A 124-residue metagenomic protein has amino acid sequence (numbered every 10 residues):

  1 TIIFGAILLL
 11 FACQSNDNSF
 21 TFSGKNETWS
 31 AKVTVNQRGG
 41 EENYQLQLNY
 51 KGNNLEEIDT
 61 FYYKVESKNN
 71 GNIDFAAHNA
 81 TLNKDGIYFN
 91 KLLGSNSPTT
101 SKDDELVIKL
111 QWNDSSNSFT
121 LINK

Functional and structural regions predicted by a protein language model:
T1-F4: Sec-dependent signal peptide recognition, specifically the positively charged N-region followed immediately by
L9-A12: C-terminal motif of bacterial Sec signal peptides marking the signal peptidase cleavage site
Q14-Y44: Transition segment at domain starts
N26-T28, N70, W112-S116: Glycine-centered tight beta-turn/hairpin loop motif at sheet-sheet or coil-to-beta transitions
N36-K102: Mature extracytoplasmic domains of secretory-pathway proteins
D74-N79, S118-K124: Short amphipathic beta-strand/extended segments with alternating polar/hydrophobic composition
N96-I122: Short, exposed beta-strand-loop hairpins at the edges of beta-sheets in extracellular/periplasmic proteins
